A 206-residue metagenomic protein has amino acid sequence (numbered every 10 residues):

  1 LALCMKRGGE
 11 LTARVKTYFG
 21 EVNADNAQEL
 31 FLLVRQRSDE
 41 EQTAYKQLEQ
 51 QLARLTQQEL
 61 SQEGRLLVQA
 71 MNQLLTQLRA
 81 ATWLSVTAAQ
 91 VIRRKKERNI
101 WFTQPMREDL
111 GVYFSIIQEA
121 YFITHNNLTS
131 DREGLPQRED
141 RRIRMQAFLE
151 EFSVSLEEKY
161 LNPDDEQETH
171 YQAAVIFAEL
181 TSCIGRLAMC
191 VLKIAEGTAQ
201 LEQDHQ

Functional and structural regions predicted by a protein language model:
L1-Q206: Cytosolic, long alpha-helical scaffolding segments
